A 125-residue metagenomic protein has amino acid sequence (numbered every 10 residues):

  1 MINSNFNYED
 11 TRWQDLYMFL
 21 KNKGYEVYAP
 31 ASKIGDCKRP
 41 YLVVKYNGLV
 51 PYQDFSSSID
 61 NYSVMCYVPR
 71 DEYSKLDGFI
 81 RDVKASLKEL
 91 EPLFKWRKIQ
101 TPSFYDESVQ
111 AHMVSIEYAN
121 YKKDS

Functional and structural regions predicted by a protein language model:
M1-Y28, Y46-S125: Charged, amphipathic alpha-helical segments and their flanking helix caps
Y28-D36: Short acidic low-complexity segments
G35-R39, D106-V109: Beta-rich nucleic-acid/ligand-interaction surfaces
K38-N47: A short, hydrophobic beta-strand-centered structural micro-motif
